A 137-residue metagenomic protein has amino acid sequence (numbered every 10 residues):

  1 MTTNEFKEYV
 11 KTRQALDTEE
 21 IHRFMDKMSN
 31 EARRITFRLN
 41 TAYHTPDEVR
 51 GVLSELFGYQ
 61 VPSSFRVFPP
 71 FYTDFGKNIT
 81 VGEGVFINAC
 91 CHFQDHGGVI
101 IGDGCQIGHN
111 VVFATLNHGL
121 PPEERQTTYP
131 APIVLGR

Functional and structural regions predicted by a protein language model:
M1-S64: Terminal amphipathic alpha-helical/low-complexity segments used for targeting or macromolecular assembly
F71-V81, F86-R137: Flexible, glycine/small-residue-enriched loop-and-beta-strand segment within the central core of proteins
